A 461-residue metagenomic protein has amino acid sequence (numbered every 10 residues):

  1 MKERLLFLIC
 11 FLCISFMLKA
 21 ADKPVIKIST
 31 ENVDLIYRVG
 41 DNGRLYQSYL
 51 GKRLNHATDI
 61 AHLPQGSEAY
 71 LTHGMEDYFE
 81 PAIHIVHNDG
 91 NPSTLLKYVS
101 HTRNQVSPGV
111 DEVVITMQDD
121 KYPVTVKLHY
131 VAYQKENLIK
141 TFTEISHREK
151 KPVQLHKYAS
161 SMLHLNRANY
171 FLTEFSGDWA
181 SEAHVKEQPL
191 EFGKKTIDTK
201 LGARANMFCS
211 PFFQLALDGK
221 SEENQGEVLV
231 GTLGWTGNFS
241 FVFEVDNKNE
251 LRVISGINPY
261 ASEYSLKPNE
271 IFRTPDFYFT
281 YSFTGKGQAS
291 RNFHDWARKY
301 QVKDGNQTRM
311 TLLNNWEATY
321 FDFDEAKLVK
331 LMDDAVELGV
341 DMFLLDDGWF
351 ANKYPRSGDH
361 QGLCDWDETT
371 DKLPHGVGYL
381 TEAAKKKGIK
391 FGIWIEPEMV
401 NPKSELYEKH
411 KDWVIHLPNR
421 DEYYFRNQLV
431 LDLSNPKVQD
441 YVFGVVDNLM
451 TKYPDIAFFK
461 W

Functional and structural regions predicted by a protein language model:
M1-K23: Bacterial Sec-dependent N-terminal signal peptides
A21-V25, N249-K267: Short acidic, Pro/Gly- and aromatic-enriched capping/linker segments at domain boundaries
D22-I36, R44-E244, Y260: Polysaccharide-binding surfaces and accessory modules of carbohydrate-active proteins
G40, R148, Y158-S160, G348-F350 (+1 more regions): An acidic- and aromatic-residue-enriched active-site/binding cleft used to recognize and process polar
N91-Y98, Y264-F283: Short Pro-Gly-centered flexible turn/kink motifs
Y133, L266, D371-P374: Hydrophobic beta-strand core residues of beta-sandwich domains
F279-M310, E317: Terminal connector regions
D304-P454, F458: Aromatic-lined carbohydrate-binding/catalytic grooves of carbohydrate-active enzymes
